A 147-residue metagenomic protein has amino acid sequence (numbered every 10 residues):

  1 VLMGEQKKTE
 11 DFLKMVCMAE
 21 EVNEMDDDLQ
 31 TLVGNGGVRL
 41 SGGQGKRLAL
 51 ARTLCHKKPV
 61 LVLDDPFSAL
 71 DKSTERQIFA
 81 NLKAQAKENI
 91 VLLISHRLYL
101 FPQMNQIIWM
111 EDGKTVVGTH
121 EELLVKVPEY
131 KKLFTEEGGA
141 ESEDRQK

Functional and structural regions predicted by a protein language model:
V1-L32, K57, T74, E129-K132: Conserved "ABC signature" C-loop
A19-L48, P66, L70, E111 (+1 more regions): ABC-fold ATPase nucleotide-binding domain signature/coupling loops
E24, D28, A80, A84-K87 (+2 more regions): C-terminal portion of ABC ATPase nucleotide-binding domains
L50, I94: Hydrophobic anchor residue at the start of the ABC signature
K58-P59, N89: A residue-level structural signal marking coil residues immediately N-terminal to beta-strands within the ABC ATPase
L61-D65: Catalytic Walker B motif of ABC-type/P-loop ATPase nucleotide-binding domains
D71-N81: Conserved D-loop/post-Walker B switch-helix segment of ABC ATPase nucleotide-binding domains
